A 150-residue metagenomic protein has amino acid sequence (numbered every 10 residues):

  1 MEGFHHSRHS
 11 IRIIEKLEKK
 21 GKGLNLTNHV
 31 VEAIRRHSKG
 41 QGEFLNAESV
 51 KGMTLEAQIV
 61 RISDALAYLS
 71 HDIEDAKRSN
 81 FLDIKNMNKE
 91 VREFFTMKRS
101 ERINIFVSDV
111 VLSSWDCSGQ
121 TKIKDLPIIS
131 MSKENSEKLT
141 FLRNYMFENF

Functional and structural regions predicted by a protein language model:
M1: A glycine- and small-aliphatic-rich helix-loop capping segment at beta-alpha/alpha-beta transitions that lines
F4-H9, I13-F150: Histidine-centered, transition-metal-coordinating active-site segments
